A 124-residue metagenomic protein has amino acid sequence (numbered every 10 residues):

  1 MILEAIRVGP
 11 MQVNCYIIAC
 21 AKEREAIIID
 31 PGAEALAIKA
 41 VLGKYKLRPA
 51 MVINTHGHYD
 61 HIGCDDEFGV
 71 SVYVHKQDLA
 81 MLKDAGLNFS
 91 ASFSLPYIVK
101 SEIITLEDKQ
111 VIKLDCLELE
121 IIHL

Functional and structural regions predicted by a protein language model:
M1-Y45: Conserved beta-strand hairpin/beta-sheet module of binuclear metal-dependent hydrolase folds, prominently
I2, Q12, E23, K100-E102 (+2 more regions): A generic structural signal for well-ordered coil/turn residues at beta-strand boundaries that shape enzyme active-site
I6-V8, S101-I104, I122-H123: Short Gly/Pro-enriched turn/cap motifs at secondary-structure boundaries
I17, K109-L124: Core dinuclear metal-dependent hydrolase active-site scaffold
I18, D30, H56, L106 (+1 more regions): Divalent metal-coordination and catalytic microenvironments
C20-E23, Q77, C116-L117: Short loop segments at secondary-structure junctions
E25-I27, M51, L117: Structural motif
A33-K113: Active-site HxH/HxHxD metal-binding segment of metal-dependent hydrolases
